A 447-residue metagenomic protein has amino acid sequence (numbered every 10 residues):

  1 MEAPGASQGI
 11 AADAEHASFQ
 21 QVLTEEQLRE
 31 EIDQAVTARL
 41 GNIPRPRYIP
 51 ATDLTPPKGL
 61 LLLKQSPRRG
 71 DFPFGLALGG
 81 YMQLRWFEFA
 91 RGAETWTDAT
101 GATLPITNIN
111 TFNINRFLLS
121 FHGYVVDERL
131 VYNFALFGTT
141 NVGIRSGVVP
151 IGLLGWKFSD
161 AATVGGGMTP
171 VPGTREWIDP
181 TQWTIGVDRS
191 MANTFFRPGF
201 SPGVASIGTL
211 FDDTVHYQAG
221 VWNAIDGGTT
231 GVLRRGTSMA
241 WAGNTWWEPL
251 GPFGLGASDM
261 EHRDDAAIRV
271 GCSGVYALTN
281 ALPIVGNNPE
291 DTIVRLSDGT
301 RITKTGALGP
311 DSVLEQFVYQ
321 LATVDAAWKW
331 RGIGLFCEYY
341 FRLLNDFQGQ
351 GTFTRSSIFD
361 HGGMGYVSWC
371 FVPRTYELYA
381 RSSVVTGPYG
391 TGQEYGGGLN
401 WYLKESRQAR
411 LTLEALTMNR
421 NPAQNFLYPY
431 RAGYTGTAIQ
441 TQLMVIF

Functional and structural regions predicted by a protein language model:
M1-Q83, F89-W96, L255-G256, F447: N-terminal periplasmic/intermembrane-space "pro-region" immediately following the signal or transit peptide
A17, N108, G398: Generic anion/oxyanion-binding catalytic loop in active/binding sites
L23, I49-A51, R91, P105 (+3 more regions): Outer-membrane beta-barrel pore domains
D53, G59, Y81-Q83, I151 (+3 more regions): Acidic side chains
K64-W96, L104-G227, G231-F253, D259-N280 (+2 more regions): Outer membrane beta-barrel
